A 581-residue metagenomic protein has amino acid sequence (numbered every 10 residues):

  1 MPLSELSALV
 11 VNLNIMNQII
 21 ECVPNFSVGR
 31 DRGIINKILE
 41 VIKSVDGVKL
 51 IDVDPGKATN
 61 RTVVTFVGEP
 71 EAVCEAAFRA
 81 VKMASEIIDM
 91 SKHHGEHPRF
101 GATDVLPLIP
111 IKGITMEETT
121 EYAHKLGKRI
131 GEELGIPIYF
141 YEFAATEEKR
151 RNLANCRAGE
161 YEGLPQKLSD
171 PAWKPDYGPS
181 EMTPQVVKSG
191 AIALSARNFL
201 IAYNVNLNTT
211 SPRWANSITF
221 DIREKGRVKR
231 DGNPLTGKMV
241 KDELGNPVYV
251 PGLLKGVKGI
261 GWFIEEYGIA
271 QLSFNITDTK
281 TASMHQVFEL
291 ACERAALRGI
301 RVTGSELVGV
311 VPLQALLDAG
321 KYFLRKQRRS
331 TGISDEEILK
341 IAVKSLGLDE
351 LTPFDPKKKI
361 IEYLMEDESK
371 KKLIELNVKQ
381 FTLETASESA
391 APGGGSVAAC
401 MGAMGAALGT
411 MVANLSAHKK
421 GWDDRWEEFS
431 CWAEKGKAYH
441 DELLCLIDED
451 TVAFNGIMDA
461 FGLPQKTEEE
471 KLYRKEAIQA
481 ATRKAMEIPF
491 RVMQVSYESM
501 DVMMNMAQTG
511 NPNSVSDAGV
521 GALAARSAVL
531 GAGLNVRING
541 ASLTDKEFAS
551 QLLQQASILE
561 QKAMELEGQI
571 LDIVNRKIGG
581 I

Functional and structural regions predicted by a protein language model:
M1-V10: Short, low-complexity, charge-dense intrinsically disordered segments
M16-K379, S387, Q465, Y473 (+1 more regions): Long, contiguous binding/interaction regions
C22-P24, G95, F100-P107, T385-V412 (+1 more regions): Conserved phosphate/anionic-ligand binding catalytic regions in large, soluble enzymes, centered on
L126, I136-F140, K149-N152, S499 (+1 more regions): Preference for long, well-ordered alpha-helical segments
F199-I201, D450-L523, S527, N539: Amphipathic alpha-helical interface segments
N275-A282, L383, S387-A390, R483-K484 (+1 more regions): Hydrophobic alpha-helical bundle architecture
E366-N377, L383, R491, V495-E498 (+1 more regions): Polytopic transmembrane helical bundles with strong interfacial aromatic enrichment
H418-P464, L559-G568: A structural-propensity feature for long, helix-poor, extended segments
